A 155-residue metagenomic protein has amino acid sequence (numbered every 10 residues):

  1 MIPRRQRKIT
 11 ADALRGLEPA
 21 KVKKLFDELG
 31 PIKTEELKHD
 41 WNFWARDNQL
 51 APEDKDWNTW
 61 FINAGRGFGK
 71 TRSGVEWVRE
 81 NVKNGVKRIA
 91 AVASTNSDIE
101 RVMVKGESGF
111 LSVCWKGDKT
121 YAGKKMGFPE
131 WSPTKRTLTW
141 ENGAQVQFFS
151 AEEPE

Functional and structural regions predicted by a protein language model:
M1-E155: Phosphate/NTP-binding elements of NTP-utilizing enzymes
